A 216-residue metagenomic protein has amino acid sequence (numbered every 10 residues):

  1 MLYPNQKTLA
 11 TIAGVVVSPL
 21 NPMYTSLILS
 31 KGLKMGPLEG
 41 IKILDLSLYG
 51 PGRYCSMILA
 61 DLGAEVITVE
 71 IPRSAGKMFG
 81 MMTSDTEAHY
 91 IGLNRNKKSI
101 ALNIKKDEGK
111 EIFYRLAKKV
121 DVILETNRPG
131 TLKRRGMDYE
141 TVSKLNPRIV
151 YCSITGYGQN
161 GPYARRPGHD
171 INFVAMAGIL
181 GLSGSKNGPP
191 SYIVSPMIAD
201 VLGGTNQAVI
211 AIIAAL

Functional and structural regions predicted by a protein language model:
L2-T8: Extreme N-terminal basic, low-complexity initiation segments that serve as generic localization/processing leaders
Y3, S18-L20: Hydrophobic alpha-helical signal/anchor motif
A10-V17: Acidic, Ala/Val/Gly-enriched low-complexity intrinsically disordered segments
Y24-L216: N-terminal helix-loop segment corresponding to the beta1-alpha1 unit of nucleotide/adenylate-binding folds
